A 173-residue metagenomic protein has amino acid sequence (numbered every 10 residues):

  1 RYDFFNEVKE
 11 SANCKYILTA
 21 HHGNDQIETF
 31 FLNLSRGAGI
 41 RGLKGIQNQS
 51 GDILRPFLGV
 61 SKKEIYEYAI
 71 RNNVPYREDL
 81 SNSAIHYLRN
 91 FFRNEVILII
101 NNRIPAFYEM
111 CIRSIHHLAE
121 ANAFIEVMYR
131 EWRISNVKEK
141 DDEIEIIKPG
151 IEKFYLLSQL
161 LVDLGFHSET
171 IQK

Functional and structural regions predicted by a protein language model:
R1, Q49-S50, N94, I112-K173: AMP-forming adenylation/ATP pyrophosphatase catalytic core
R1-N6, I40: ATP-dependent adenylate-handling ligase core
F4, Q26, L156: Charged catalytic carboxylate motif
N6, I65-Y68, S158: Short glycine-/small-residue-rich flexible loop motifs, especially phosphate/cofactor-binding loops
E7-S11, E131: A generic secondary-structure signal
S11-A20, D25-S114, K140: Catalytic subdomain that performs nucleotidyl-dependent activation
